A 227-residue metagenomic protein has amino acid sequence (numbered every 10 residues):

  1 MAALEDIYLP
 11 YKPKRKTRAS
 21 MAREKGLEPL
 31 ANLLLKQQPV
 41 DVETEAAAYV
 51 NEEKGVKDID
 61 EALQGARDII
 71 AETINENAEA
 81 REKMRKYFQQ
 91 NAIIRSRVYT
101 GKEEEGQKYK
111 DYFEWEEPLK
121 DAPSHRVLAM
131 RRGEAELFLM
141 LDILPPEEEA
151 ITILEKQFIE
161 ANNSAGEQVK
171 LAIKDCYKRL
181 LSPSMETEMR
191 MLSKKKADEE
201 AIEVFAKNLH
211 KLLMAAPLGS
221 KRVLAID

Functional and structural regions predicted by a protein language model:
M1-L218, R222-L224: Duplex nucleic acid-engaging cores and interfaces of nucleic-acid transaction enzymes
